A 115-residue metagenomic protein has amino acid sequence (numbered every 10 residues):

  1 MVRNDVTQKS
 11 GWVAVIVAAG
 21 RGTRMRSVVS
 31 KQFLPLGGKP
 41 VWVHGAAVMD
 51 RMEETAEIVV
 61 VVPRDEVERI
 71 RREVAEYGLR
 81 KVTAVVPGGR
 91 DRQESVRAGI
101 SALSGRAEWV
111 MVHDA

Functional and structural regions predicted by a protein language model:
M1-Q8: A short, basic/flexible loop-to-alpha-helix module at the beginning of a structural domain
Q8-V67: N-terminal glycine-rich phosphate-binding loop and ensuing alpha1 helix
L36, V61, V86-P87, H113: Structural motif
A46-D50, V74, L103: Hydrophobic C-terminal alpha-helix "anchor/cap" residues
M52-E53, G78, S104-A107: A structural signal for short coil/turn segments at secondary-structure junctions
E68-E73: Acidic helix N-cap motif at the loop->helix transition within catalytic regions of sugar-transfer enzymes
G78-R90: Conserved donor nucleotide-binding strand/loop of the catalytic core
A84, R92-A115: Conserved beta-loop-beta/alpha segment of the NTase-like Rossmann-fold superfamily that binds/positions NTPs
